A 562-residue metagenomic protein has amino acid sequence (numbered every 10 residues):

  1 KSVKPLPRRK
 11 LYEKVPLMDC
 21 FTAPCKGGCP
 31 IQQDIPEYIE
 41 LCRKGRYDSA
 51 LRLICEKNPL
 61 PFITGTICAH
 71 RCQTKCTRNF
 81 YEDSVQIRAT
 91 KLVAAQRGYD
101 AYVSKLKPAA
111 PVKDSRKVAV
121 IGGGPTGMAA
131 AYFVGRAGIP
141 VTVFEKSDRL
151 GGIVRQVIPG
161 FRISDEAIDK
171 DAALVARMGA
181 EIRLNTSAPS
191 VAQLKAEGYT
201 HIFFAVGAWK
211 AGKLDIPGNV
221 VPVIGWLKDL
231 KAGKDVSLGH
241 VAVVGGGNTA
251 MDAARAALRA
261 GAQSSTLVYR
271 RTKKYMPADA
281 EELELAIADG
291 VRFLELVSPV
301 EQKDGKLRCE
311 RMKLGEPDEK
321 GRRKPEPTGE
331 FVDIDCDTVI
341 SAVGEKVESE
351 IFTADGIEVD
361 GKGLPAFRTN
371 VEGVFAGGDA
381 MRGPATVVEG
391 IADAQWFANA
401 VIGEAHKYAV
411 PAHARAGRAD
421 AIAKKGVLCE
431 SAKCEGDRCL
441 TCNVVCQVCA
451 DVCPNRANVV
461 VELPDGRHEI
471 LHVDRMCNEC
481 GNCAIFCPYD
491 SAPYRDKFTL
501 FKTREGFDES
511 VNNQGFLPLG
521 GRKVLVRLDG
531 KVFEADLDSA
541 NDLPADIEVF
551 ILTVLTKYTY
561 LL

Functional and structural regions predicted by a protein language model:
K1-K117, D165, F204-N219, S298 (+10 more regions): Ferredoxin-type iron-sulfur electron-transfer modules and their immediate structural context
K75-Y81, G198-A205, C480-K497, T503: Hydrophobic or amphipathic alpha-helical targeting/insertion segments
Y99-S104, I182-S187, V221-L230, D318-E326 (+1 more regions): Short gly/ser/thr-rich secondary-structure transition/capping motifs
K117-F144, R183-Q193, W209-L214, W226-A280 (+4 more regions): Rossmann-like dinucleotide/flavin-binding elements
P140-V143, S147-M178, I182, A254-E301: Rossmann-like dinucleotide-binding cores of NAD(P)H-dependent redox enzymes
L184-E197, L296-K306, M312-K313: A conserved short coil-to-beta-strand element within the FAD-binding core of flavoproteins
P464-E469, Y489-G520: Catalytic or ion-translocation cores adjacent to nucleophile or general acid/base/metal-coordination motifs in diverse
L517-L562: N-terminal accessory interaction module
